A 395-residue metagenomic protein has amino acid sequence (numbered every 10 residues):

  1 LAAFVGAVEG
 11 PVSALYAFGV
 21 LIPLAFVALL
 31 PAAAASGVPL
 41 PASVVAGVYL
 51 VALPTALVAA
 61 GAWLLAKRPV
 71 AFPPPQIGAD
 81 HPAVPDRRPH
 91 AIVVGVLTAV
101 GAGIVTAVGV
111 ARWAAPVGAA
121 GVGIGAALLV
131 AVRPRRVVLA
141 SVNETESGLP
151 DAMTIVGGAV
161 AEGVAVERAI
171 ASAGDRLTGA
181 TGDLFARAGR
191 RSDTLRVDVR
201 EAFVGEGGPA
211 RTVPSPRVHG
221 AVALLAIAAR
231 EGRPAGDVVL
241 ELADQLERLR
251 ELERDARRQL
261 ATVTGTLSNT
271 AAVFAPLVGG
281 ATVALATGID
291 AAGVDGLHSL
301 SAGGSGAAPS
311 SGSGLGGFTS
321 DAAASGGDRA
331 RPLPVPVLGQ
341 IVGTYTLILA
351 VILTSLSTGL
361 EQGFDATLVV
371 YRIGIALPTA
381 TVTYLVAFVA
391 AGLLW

Functional and structural regions predicted by a protein language model:
L1, G232-E247: Short, charged cytosolic
L1, L149-P234, F388-W395: Glycine- and small-hydrophobic-enriched helix-loop-helix hairpins
A2-E162, L177-G182, A210-T212, D244-W395: Hydrophobic alpha-helical signal-anchor/transmembrane segments
I170, V238, V369-V370: Hydrophobic alpha-helical membrane segments of integral membrane proteins
